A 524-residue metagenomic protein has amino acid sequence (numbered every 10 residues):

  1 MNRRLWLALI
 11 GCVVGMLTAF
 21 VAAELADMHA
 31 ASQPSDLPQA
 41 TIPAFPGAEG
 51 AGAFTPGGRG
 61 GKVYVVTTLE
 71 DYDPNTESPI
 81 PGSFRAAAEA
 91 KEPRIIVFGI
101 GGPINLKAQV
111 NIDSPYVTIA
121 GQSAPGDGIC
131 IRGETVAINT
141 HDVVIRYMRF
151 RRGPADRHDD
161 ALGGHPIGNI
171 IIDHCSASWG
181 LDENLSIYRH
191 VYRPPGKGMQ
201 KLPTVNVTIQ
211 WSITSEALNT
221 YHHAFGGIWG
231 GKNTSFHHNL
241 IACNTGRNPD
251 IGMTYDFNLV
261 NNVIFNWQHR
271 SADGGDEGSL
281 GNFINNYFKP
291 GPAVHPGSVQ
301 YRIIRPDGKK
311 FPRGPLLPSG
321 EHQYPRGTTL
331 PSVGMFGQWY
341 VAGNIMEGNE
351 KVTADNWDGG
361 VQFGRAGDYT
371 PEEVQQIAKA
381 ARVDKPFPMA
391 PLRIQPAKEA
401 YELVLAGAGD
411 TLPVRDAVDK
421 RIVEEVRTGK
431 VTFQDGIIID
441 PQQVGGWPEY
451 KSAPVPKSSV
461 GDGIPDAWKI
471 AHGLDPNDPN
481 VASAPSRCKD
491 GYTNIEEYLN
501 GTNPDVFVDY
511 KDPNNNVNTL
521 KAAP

Functional and structural regions predicted by a protein language model:
N2, W6-Q33, E277, P524: Low-complexity, Gly/Pro
P43-I96: Acidic Gly/Asp/Thr-rich repetitive segments characteristic of extracellular carbohydrate-active and adhesion proteins
I80-E92, P103-T118, I129-R146, R152-I167: Extracellular beta-strand-rich solenoid/capping regions of secreted or surface-exposed proteins that bind or remodel
Y116, A120-G121, H141-R152, G168-D182 (+5 more regions): Right-handed parallel beta-helix
Q122-C130, M148, N477-P479: Extracellular beta-strand-rich, repetitive "passenger/adhesive" scaffolds that bind or process carbohydrates
I131-V136, A155-G164, W179-T204, T220-W229 (+3 more regions): Extracellular beta-strand/beta-solenoid scaffold signature
M253, N258-Q442: Extracellular beta-rich repeat passengers
Q442-P524: Extracellular calcium-associated, cysteine-rich motifs in secreted modular proteins
